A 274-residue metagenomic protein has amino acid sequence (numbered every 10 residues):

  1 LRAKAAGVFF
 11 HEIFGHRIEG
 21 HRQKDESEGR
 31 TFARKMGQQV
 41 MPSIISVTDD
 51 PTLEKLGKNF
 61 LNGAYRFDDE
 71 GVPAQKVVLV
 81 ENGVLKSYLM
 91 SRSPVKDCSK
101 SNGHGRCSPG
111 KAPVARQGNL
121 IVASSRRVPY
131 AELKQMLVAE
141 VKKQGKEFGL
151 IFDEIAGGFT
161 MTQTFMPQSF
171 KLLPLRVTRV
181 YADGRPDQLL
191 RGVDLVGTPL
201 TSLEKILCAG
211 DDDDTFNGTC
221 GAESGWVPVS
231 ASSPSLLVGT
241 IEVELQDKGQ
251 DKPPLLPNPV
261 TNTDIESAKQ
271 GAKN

Functional and structural regions predicted by a protein language model:
L1-N274: N-terminal small-residue-enriched
